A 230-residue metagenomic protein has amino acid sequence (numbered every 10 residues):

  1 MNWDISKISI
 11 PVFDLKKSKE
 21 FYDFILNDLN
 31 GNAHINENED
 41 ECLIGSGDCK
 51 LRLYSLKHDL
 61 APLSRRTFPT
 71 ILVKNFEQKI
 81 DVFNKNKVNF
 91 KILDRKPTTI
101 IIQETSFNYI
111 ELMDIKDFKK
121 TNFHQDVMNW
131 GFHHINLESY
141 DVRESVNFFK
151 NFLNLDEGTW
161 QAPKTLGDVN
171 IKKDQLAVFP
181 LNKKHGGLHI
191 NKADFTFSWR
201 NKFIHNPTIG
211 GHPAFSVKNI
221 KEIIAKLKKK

Functional and structural regions predicted by a protein language model:
M1, N32, D81-G131, N136-L137 (+4 more regions): Vicinal oxygen chelate
M1-N2, S6-L51, P97-T98, L137-G187: Core segments of cupin and vicinal oxygen chelate
D4-F13, C42-G47, K57-F83, T98-Q103 (+3 more regions): Vicinal oxygen chelate
G47, L56, I115, N191-F195: Generic beta-structure capping elements
R52-Y54, I110-M113, L188-H189: Conserved beta-strand in the GNAT
L53-S55, F118-F123, T165-L166, F195-N201: A short, acidic/glycine-rich surface segment
L60-P62, D117, G187-N191: Short, basic, helix/turn surface patches
K172-D174, K192, P207-G211: Short, highly charged low-complexity linear segments
